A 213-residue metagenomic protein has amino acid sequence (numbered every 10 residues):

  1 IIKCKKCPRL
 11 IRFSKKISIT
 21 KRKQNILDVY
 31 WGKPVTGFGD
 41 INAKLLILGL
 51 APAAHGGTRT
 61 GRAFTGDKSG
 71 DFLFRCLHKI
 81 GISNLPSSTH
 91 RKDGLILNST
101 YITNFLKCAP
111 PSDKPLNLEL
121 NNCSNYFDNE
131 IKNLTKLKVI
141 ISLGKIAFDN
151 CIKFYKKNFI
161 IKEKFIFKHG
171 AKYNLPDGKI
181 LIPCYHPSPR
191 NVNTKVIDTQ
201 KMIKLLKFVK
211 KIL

Functional and structural regions predicted by a protein language model:
I2-L213: A polyanion-binding, active-site-adjacent surface
